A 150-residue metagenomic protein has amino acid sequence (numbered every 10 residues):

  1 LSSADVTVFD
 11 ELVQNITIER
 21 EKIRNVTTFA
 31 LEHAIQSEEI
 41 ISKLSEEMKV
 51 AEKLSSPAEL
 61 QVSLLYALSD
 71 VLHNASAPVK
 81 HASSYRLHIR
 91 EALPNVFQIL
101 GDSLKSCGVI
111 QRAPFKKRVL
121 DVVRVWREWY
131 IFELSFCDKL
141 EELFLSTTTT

Functional and structural regions predicted by a protein language model:
L1-T150: Eukaryote-specific intrinsically disordered, low-complexity regulatory regions enriched for Ser/Thr/Pro/Gln
